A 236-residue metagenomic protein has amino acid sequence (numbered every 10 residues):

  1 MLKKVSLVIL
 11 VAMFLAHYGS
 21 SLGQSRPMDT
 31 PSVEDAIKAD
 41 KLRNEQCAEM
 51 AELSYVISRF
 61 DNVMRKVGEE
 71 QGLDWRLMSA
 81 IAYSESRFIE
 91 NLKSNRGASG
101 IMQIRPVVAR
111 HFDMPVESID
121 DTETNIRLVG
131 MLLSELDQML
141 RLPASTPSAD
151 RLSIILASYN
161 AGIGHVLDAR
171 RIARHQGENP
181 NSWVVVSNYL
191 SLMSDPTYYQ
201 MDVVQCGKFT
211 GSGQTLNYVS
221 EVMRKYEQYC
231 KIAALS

Functional and structural regions predicted by a protein language model:
L2-P31, Q71, R110, M114-T124 (+2 more regions): Non-catalytic cell-wall polysaccharide-engagement segments
Q24, S86, E90-G100, L133: Short amphipathic alpha-helical segments at helix boundaries and their inter-helical linkers
S32-F88, E123-I126, M139-T146, A234-S236: Export/targeting segments at the very N-terminus of extracytoplasmic proteins
Y55, R96-S99, D120, G213: Residues at secondary-structure transition points
L77, G100, R151-I154: Amphipathic alpha-helical recognition patches that constitute DNA-binding helices
A80, Q103, I155-S158: Soluble periplasmic/extracytoplasmic beta-strand elements of cell-envelope proteins
E85, R105-V108, I163: Short, small-residue-rich loop/turn micro-motifs
L92-H111, H175: Short, surface-exposed glycine/acidic/tryptophan-bearing loops
